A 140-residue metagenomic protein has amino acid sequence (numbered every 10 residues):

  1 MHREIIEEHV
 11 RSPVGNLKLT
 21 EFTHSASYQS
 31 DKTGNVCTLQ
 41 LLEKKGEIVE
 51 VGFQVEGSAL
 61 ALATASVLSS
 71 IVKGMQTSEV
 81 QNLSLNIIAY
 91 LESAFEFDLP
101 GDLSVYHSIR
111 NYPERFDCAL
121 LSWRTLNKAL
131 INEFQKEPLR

Functional and structural regions predicted by a protein language model:
M1-R140: Domain-level signature for proteins that mediate thiol-based redox and metal-cofactor handling
